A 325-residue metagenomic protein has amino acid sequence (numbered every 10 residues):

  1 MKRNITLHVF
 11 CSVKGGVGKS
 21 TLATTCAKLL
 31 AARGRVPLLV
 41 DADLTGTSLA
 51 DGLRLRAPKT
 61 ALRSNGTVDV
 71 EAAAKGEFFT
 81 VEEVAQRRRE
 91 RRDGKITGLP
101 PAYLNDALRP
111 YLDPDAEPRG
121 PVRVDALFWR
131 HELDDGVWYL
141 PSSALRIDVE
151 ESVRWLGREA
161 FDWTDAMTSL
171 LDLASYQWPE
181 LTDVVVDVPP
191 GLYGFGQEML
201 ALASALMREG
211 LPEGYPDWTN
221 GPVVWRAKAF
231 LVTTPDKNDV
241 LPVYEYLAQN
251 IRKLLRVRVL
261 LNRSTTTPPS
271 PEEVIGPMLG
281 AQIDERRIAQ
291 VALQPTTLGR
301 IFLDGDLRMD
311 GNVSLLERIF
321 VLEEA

Functional and structural regions predicted by a protein language model:
M1-I5: Phosphate-binding P-loop
L7-V122, W178, D183, V188: Walker A/P-loop NTP-binding active-site region of P-loop NTPases, recognizing the glycine-rich GxxxxGKT/S
F10-C11, V40, P141-S142, V185-D187 (+2 more regions): Conserved beta-strand segments of the P-loop GTPase G domain that flank and frequently precede/overlap
V17, A144-V149, G191-F195, P235-V240 (+2 more regions): Short acidic, S/G/P-rich loop/turn micro-motifs used as interaction or catalytic elements
R35, V223-A229, R252-V257: Short glycine-/polar-rich loops that comprise or flank the Walker A/P-loop and associated switch/sensor motifs
P118-D134, W138-E198, A203: Cytosolic-facing regulatory segments adjacent to core modules
G196-D236: Inter-motif core of Ras-like GTPase G domains
L241-A325: C-terminal lobe/tail of nucleotide-utilizing enzymes
